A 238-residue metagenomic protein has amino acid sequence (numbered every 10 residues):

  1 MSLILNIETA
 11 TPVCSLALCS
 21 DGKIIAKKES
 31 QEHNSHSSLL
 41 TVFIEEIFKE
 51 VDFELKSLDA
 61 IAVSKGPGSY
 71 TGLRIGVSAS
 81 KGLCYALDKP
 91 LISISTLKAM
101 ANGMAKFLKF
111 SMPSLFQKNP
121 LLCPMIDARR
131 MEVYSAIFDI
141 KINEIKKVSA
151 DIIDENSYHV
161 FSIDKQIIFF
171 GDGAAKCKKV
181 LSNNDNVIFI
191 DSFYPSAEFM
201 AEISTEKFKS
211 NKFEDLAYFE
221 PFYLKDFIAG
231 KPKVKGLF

Functional and structural regions predicted by a protein language model:
M1-P67: N-terminal beta-alpha supersecondary unit
A17, Y134-F138, F222: Conserved hydrophobic/aromatic positions in well-ordered beta-strands
K23, P90-Y194, I228: Surface "functional belts" at beta-alpha junctions
Q31-L39, Y70, R74, S78 (+2 more regions): Residues at secondary-structure transition points
I47-V51, A86, M104, A197-F208: Stable alpha-helical structural segments in soluble proteins, enriched in small hydrophobic residues
A62-T96: DPxDG-like acidic metal-binding loop motif
I190-F238: Acyltransferase
